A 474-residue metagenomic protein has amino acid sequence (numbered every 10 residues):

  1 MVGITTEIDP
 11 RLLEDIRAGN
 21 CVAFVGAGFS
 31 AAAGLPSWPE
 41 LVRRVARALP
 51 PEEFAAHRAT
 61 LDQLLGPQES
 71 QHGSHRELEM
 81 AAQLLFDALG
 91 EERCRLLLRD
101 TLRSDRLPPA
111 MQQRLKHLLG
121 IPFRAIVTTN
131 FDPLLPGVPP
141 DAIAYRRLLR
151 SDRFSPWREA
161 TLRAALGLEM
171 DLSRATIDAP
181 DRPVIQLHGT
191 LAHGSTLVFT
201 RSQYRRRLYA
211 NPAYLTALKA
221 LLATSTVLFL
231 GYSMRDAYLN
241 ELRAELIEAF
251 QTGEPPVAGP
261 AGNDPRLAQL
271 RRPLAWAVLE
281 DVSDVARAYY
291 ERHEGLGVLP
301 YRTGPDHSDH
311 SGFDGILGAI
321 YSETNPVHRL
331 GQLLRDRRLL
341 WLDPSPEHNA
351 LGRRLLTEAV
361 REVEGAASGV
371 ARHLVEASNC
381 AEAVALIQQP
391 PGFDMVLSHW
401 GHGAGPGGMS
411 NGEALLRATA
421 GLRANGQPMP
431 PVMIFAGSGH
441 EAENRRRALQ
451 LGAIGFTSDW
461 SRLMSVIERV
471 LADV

Functional and structural regions predicted by a protein language model:
M1-A142, R146-R147, F154: Gly/serine-rich nucleotide phosphate-binding loop at the start of the catalytic core of nucleotide/ADP-ribose-handling
M1-A23, F29-A33, R44-A48, I121 (+5 more regions): SIR2/sirtuin-family catalytic core signature
D141-L222: Active-site gating loop/helix substructures
L342-P344, A377, V396: Conserved sequence signature across two-component system core domains
E364-S378, L386: Short hydrophobic/Thr-rich beta-strand motif most characteristic of the beta2 strand and flanking loop of CheY-like
C380, F393-P428: Conserved phosphotransfer microenvironments
S410, P428-M429, A436-S461, S465: Alpha4 helix (beta4-alpha4-beta5 surface) of REC/receiver domains from two-component response regulators
V466-V474: Receiver (REC) domain switch/output surface
